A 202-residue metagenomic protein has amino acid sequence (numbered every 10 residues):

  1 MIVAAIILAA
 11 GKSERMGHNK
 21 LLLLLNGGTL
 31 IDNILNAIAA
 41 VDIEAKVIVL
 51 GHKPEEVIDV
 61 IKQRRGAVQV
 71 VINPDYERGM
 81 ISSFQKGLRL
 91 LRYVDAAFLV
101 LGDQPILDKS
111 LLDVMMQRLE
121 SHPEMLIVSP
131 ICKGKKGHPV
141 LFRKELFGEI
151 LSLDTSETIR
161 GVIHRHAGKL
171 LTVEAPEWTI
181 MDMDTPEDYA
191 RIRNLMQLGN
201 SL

Functional and structural regions predicted by a protein language model:
M1, G148, L153-L202: Conserved alpha/beta core of the MobA/IspD/sugar-nucleotide pyrophosphorylase nucleotidyltransferase superfamily
M1-G51, E55: N-terminal glycine-rich phosphate-binding loop and ensuing alpha1 helix
I7, N19, I31, G87 (+3 more regions): Residue-level signal for inorganic ion chemistry
L21, A45, A67-Q69, L126 (+2 more regions): Conserved beta-strand segments of alpha/beta enzyme cores
N33-A96: Conserved N-terminal catalytic core of the sugar/cofactor nucleotidyltransferase
H52-K53, D75, G79, S110 (+4 more regions): Short beta->alpha linker loops
E77-K144, G148: Conserved beta-loop-beta/alpha segment of the NTase-like Rossmann-fold superfamily that binds/positions NTPs
